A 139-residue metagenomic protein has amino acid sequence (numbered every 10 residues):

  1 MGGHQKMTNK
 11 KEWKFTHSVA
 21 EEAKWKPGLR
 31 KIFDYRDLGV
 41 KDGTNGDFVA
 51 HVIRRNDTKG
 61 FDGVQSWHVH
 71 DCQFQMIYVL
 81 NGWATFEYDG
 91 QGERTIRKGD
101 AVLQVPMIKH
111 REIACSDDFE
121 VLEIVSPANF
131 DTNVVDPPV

Functional and structural regions predicted by a protein language model:
H4-V19, R111-V139: Double-stranded beta-helix
K24-W67, Q73: A short glycine-rich, His/Asp/Glu-containing loop-to-beta-strand
V40, R55, K98, P106 (+1 more regions): Active-site donor-binding loop signature of nucleotide-sugar glycosyltransferases
V52-R54, D100, H110: Hydrophobic/aromatic beta-strand elements that line small-molecule binding cavities or substrate pockets in beta-rich
V52-R55, V69-F86, I124-P127: Short, conserved beta-strand element in jelly-roll/cupin
G60, F86-E87: Short, solvent-exposed loop/turn segments at secondary-structure junctions
E87-D89, I113: A generic structural motif
G90-M107: Short acidic-glycine-tyrosine-enriched beta hairpin
